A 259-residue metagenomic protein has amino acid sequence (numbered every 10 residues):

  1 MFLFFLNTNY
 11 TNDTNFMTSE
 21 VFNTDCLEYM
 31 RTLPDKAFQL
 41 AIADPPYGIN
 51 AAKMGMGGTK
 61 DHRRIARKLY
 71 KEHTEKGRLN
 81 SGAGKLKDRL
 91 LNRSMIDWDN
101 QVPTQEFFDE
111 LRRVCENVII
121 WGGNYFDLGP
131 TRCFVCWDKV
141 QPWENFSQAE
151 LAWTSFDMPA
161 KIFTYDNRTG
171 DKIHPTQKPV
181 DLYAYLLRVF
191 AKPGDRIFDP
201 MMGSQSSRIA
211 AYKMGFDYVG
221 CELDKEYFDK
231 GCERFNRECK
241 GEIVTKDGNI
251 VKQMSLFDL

Functional and structural regions predicted by a protein language model:
F2-C221, E226-D229: Core catalytic lobe of class I
M17-Y29, E238-L259: S-adenosyl-L-methionine
C136-D138, N236-C239: Short, hinge-like loop/turn segments at secondary-structure boundaries
K230, R234: Short functional hotspots where side chains directly engage DNA or cofactors
